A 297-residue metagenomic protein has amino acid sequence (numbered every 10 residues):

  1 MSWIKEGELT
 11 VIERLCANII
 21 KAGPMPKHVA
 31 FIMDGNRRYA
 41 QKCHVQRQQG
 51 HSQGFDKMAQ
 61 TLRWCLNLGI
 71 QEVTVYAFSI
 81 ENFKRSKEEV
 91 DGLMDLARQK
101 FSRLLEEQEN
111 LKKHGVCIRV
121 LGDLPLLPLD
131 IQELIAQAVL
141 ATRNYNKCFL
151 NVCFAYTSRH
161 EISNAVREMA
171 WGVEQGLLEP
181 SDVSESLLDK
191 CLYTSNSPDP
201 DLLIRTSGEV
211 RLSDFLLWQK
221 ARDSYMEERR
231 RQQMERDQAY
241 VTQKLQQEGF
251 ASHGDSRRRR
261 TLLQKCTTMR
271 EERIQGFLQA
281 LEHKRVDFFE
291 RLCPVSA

Functional and structural regions predicted by a protein language model:
M1-A297: Flexible, compositionally biased loop and terminal segments
